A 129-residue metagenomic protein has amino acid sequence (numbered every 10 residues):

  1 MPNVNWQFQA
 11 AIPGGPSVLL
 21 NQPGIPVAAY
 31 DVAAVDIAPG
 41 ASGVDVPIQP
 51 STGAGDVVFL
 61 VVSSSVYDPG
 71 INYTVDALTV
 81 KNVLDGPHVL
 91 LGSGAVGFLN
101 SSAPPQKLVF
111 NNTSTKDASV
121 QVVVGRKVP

Functional and structural regions predicted by a protein language model:
M1-P129: Surface-exposed, low-hydrophobicity beta-strand/loop segments enriched in small/polar/acidic residues
